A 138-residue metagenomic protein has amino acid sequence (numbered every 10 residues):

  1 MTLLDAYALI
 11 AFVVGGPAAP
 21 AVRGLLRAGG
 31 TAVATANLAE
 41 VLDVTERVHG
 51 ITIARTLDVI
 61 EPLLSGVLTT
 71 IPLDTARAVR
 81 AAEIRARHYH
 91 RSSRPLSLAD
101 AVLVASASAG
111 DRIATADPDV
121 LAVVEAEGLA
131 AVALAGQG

Functional and structural regions predicted by a protein language model:
M1-A34, R47-P62, A126-A133, G138: Short, well-structured N-terminal submotif of metal-dependent ribonuclease cores
L9-I10, L38, A78, V120-L121: A generic structural signal for short hydrophobic patches within well-formed alpha-helices
P20, D43, V79, L121-A122: Alpha-helical elements of the RecA-like P-loop NTPase motor core of helicases
A36, E40-R87: Active-site-proximal, substrate-binding regions of enzyme catalytic domains and RNA-binding/basic surfaces
T69-P118: Active-site neighborhoods of divalent-metal-dependent phosphate/nucleic-acid chemistry enzymes
V104, S108-G138: Acidic, PIN/NYN-like endoribonuclease modules and their adjacent C-terminal/linker elements
